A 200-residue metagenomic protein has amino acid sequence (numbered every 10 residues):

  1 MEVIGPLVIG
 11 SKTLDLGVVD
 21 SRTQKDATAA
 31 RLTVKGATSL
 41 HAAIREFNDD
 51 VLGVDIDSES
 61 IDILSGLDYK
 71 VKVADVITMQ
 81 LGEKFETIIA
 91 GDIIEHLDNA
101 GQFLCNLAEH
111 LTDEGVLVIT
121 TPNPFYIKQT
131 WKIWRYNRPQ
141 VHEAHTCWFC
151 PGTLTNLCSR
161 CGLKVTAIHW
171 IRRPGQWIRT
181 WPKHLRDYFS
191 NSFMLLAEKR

Functional and structural regions predicted by a protein language model:
M1-S11, K35: Conserved alpha-helix/loop element of class I SAM-dependent methyltransferases that forms part of the SAM/SAH-binding
E2, D26, D98-R200: S-adenosyl-L-methionine-dependent methyltransferase catalytic module, highlighting the catalytic core
S11-T33: Conserved class I S-adenosyl-L-methionine
D57: Conserved SAM/SAH-binding beta-strand->alpha-helix loop
L64: Conserved SAM-binding loop
L67-T78: Conserved SAM-binding strand-loop segment of SAM-dependent methyltransferases
I77-I88: A short acidic, Gly/Pro-enriched loop at the edge of an enzyme's catalytic core that lines a small-molecule cofactor
A90-I93: A short beta-strand submotif of the Rossmann-like class I SAM-dependent methyltransferase core that lines
